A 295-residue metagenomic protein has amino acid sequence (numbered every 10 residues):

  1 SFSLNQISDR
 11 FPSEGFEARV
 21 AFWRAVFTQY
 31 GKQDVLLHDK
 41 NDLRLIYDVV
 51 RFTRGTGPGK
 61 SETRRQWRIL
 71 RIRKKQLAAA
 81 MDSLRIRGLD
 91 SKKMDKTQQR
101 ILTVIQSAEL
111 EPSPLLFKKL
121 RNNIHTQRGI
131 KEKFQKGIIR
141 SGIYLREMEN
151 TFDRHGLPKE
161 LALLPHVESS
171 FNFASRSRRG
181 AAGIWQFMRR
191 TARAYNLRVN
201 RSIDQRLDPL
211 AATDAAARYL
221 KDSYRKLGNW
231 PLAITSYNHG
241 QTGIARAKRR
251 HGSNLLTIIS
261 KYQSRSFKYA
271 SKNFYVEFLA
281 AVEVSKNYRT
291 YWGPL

Functional and structural regions predicted by a protein language model:
S1-D153: An acidic, Gly/Ser/Thr/Pro-rich helix-cap/linker signature
T103-G137, G142-Y144, R154-H155, A194-K226 (+1 more regions): Extracytoplasmic and endomembrane cell-envelope/extracellular-matrix remodeling and assembly machinery
K119, S175-N196: Short, surface-exposed glycine/acidic/tryptophan-bearing loops
P158-P165, A182, W230-T235: Alpha-helical scaffolds flanking conserved acidic
K159-L161, M188-A194, R249: Active-site-adjacent bridging/hinge elements
E168-I184, T213-L220, H239-T242: Cell-wall polysaccharide-cleaving catalytic domain and substrate-binding groove, primarily in peptidoglycan/chitin
S169-S170, R190-A192, E283: Solvent-exposed coil/turn segments that connect beta secondary-structure elements in extracytoplasmic/periplasmic
